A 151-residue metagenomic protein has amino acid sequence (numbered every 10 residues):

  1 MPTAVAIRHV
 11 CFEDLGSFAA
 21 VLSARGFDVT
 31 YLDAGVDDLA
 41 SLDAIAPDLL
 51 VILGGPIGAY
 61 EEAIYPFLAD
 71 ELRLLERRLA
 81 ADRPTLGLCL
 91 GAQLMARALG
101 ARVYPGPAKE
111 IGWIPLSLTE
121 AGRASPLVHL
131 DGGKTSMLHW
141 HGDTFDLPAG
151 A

Functional and structural regions predicted by a protein language model:
M1-A81: N-terminal beta1-alpha1 cap of cysteine-dependent amidohydrolase-like domains
R8, L88, L138: Active-site-adjacent beta-strand anchor residues
F12-E13, Q93, D146: Short alpha-helical
A20, Q93, D143: Active-site phosphate/pyrophosphate- and oxyanion-stabilizing loops and adjacent acidic/basic residues in soluble
P47, I52-G122: Cysteine-nucleophile active-site neighborhood
L99-A151: Pocket-forming structural segment of enzyme catalytic cores
